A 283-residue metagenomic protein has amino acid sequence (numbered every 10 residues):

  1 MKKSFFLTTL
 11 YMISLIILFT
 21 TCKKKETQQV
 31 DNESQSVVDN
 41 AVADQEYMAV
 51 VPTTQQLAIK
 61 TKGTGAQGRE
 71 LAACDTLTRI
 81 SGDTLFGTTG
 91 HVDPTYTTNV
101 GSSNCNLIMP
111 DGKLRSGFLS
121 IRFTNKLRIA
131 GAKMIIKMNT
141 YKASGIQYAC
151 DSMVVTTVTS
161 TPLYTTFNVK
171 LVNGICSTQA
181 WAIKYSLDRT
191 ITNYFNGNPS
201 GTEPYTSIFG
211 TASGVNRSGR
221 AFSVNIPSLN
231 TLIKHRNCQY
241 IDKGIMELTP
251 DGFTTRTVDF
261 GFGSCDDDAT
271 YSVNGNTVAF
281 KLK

Functional and structural regions predicted by a protein language model:
M1-K2, C22-K24: Generic cytosolic/nucleocytoplasmic N-terminal low-complexity/intrinsically disordered segments
M1-L10: Bacterial N-terminal signal peptides that target proteins for export
M12-I16: Alpha-helical transmembrane segments
I17-T21: C-terminal motif of bacterial Sec signal peptides marking the signal peptidase cleavage site
K24-K283: Low-complexity, intrinsically disordered segments exposed to solvent
